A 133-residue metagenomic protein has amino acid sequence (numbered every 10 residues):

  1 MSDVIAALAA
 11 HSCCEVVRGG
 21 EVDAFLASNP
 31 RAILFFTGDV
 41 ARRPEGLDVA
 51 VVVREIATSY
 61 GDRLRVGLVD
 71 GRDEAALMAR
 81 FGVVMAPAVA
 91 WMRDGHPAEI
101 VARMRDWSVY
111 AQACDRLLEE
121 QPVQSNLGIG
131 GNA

Functional and structural regions predicted by a protein language model:
M1-R31, E119-A133: N-terminal leader/targeting and pre-domain segments
V16-T58: Local sequence-structure signature of Cys/Sec-based thiol-disulfide redox active-site neighborhoods
D23-F25, A79-G82: Short amphipathic alpha-helix with an adjacent loop that forms part of the alpha/beta core around
P30-R31, F81-R93: Structural micro-motif
G71-A75: Short acidic loop-to-helix transition motifs that present clustered carboxylates
A90-G131: Non-catalytic, surface beta->alpha helical segment in thiol-disulfide oxidoreductase systems
